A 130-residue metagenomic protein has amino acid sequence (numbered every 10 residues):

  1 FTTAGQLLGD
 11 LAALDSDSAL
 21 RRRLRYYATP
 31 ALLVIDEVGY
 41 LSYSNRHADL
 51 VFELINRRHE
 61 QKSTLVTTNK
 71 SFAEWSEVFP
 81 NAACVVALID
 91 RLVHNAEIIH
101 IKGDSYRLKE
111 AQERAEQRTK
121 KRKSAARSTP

Functional and structural regions predicted by a protein language model:
T2, Q6-L32, V38-P130: Replace "adjacent to P-loop NTPase cores in ATP/GTP-dependent enzymes" with "adjacent to NTP-binding cores
